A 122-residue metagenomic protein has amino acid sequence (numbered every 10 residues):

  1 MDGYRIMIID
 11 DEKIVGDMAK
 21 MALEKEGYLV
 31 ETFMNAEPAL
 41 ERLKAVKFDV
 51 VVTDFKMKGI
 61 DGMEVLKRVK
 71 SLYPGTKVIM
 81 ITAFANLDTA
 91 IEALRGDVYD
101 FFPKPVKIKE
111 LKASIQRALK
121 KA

Functional and structural regions predicted by a protein language model:
G16, K58, N86: The feature encodes the CheY-like receiver
D17-K25: Charged docking surfaces used in two-component/phosphorelay signaling
G27-M34, R42: Short hydrophobic/Thr-rich beta-strand motif most characteristic of the beta2 strand and flanking loop of CheY-like
M34-P38, D61-E64: Acidic catalytic/metal-coordinating carboxylates
E41, M63-P74, E92-R95: Short amphipathic alpha-helix used as the core "switch/output" element in two-component signaling
V106-Q116: C-terminal output helix
